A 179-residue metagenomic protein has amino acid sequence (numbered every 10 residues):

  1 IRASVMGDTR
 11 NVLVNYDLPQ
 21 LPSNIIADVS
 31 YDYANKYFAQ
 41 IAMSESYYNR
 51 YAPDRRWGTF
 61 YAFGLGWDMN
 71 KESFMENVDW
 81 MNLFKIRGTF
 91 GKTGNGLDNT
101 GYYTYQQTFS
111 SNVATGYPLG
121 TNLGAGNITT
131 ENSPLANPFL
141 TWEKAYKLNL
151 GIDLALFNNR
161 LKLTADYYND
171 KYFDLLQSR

Functional and structural regions predicted by a protein language model:
I1-R179: Extracellular/periplasmic, surface-exposed regions of secreted and cell-surface proteins
